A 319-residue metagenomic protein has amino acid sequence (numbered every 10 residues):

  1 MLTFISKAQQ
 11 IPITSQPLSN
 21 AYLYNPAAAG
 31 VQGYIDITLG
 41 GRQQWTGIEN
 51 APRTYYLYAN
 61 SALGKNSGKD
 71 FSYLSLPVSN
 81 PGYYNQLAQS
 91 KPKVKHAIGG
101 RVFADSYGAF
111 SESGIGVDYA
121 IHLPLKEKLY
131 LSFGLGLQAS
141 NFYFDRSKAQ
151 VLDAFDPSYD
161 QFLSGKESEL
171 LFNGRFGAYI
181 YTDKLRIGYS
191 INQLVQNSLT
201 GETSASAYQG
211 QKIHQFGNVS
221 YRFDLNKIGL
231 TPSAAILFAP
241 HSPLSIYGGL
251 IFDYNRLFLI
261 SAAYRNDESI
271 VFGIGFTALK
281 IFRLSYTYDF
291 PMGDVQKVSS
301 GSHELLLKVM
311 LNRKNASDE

Functional and structural regions predicted by a protein language model:
F4-A8: Sec/Tat signal peptide C-region and signal peptidase I cleavage site
Q9-E319: Subset of outer-membrane beta-barrel
